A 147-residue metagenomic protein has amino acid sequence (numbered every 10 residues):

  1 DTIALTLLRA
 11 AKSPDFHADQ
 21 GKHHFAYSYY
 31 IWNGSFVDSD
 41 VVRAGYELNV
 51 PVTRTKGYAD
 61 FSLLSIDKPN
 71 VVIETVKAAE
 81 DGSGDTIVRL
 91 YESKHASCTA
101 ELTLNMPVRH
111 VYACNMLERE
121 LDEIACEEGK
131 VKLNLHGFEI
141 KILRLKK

Functional and structural regions predicted by a protein language model:
D1-K147: Terminal accessory/anchoring regions of large secretory-pathway or extracellular enzymes
